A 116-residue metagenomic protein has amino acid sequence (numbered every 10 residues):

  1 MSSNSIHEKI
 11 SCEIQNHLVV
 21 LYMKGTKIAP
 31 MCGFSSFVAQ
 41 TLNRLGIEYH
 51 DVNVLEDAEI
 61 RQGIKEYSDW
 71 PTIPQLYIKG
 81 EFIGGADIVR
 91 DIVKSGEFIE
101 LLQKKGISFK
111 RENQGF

Functional and structural regions predicted by a protein language model:
M1-V20, N113-F116: N-terminal leader/targeting and pre-domain segments
E8, R61-E66: TIR-domain catalytic/interaction hotspot
S11-E48: Local sequence-structure signature of Cys/Sec-based thiol-disulfide redox active-site neighborhoods
Y22-K24, L55-D57, W70, K79: Structured beta-strand/turn binding interfaces of compact recognition modules in eukaryotic regulators
N43-R61, P71: Thiol-based oxidoreductase modules, predominantly thioredoxin-like and allied folds used for disulfide exchange
E66-T72: Thiol/disulfide oxidoreductase modules built on the thioredoxin-like
I78-K110: Non-catalytic, surface beta->alpha helical segment in thiol-disulfide oxidoreductase systems
